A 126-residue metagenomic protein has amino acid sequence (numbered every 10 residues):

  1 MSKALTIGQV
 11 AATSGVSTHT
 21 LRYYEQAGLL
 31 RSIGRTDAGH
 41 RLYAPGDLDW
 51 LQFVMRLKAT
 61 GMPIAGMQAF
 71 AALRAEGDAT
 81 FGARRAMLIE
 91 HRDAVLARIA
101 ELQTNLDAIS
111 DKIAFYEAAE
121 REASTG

Functional and structural regions predicted by a protein language model:
M1-A69: Basic helix-turn-helix/winged-helix DNA-binding cores and closely related short helical interaction motifs
M1-S2, E76-G126: C-terminal regulatory/oligomerization modules of transcriptional regulators
